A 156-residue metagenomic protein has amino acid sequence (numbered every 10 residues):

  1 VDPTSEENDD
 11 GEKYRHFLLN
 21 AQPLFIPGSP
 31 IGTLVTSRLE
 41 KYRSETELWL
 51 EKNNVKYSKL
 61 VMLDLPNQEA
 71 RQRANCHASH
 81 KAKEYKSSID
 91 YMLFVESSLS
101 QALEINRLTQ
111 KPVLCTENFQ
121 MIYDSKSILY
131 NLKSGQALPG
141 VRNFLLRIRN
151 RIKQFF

Functional and structural regions predicted by a protein language model:
V1-E69: Alpha-helical substrate-recognition element adjacent to the catalytic core
E40-F156: C-terminal cap/substrate-recognition subdomain and adjoining C-terminal extension of metal-dependent phosphatase-like
